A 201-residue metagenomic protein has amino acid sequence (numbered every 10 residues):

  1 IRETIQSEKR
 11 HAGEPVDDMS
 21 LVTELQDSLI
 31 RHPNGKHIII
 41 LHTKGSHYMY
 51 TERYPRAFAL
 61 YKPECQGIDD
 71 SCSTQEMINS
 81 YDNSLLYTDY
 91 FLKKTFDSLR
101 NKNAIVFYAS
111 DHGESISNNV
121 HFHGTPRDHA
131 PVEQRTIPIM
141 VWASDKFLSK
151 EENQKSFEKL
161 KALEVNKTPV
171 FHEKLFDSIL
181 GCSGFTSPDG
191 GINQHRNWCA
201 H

Functional and structural regions predicted by a protein language model:
I1-H201: Catalytic domains that recognize anionic headgroups
